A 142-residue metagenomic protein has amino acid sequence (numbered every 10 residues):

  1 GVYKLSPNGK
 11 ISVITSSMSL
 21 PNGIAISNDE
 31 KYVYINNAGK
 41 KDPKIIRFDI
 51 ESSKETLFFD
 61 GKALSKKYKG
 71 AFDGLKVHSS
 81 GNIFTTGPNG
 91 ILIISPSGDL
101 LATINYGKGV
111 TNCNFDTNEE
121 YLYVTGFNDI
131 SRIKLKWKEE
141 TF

Functional and structural regions predicted by a protein language model:
G1, I14-Y32, A63-P88, G107-E120 (+1 more regions): Beta-rich, blade/repeat-based domains predominating in secreted/periplasmic proteins but also intracellular
G1-Y3, K44-I46, G90-L92, D129-S131: A short loop-to-beta-strand structural motif that recurs across blades of beta-propeller domains
L5-G9, D49-S53, S95-D99, K134-K138: Short loop/turn segments that connect beta-strands within beta-propeller blades
K10-S16, K54-K66, D99-I104: A short beta-strand motif characteristic of beta-propeller blades
Y34-S65, G70, L75: Anionic-ligand binding region
A38-K40, P88, F127, L135: Short loop/turn segments immediately following the C-termini of beta-strands
P88-V110: A conserved acidic, glycine/proline-rich C-terminal tail/linker
Y123-F142: Short, basic/aromatic-enriched C-terminal tail that caps enzymatic domains
